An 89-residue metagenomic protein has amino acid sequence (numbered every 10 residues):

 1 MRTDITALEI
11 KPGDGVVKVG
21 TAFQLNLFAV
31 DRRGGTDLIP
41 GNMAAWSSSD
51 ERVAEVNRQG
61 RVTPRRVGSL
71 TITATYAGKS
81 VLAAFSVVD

Functional and structural regions predicted by a protein language model:
M1-D89: Extracytoplasmic soluble-region selector
